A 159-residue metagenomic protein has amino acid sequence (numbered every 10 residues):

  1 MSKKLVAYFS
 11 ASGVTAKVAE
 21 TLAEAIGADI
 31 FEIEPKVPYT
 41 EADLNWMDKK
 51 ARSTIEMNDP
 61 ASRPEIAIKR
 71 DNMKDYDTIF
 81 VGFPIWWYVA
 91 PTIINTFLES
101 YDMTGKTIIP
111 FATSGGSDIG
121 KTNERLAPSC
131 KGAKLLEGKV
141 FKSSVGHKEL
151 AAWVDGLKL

Functional and structural regions predicted by a protein language model:
M1-T78, Y88-A90, N95, E99 (+1 more regions): N-terminal beta1-alpha1-beta2 submodule of the flavodoxin-like/Rossmannoid cofactor-binding fold
M73, E99-G105, S129-C130: Short, conserved loop/helix-junction motifs that constitute active-site signature segments in enzyme catalytic cores
F83-P84: Glycine-rich, N-terminal phosphate-binding loop of Rossmann-like dinucleotide-binding domains
W87-Y88, G116: Acidic catalytic loop of the alpha/beta-hydrolase fold
I109-G146: Short, glycine-/small-residue-rich phosphate/pyrophosphate-handling segment
